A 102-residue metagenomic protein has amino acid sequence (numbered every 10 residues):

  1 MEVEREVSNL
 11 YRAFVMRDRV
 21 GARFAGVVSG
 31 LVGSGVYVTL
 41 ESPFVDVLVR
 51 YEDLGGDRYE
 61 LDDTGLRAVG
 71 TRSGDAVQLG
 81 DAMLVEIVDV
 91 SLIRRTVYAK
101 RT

Functional and structural regions predicted by a protein language model:
M1-T102: Structured C-terminal cores of nucleic-acid metabolism proteins
